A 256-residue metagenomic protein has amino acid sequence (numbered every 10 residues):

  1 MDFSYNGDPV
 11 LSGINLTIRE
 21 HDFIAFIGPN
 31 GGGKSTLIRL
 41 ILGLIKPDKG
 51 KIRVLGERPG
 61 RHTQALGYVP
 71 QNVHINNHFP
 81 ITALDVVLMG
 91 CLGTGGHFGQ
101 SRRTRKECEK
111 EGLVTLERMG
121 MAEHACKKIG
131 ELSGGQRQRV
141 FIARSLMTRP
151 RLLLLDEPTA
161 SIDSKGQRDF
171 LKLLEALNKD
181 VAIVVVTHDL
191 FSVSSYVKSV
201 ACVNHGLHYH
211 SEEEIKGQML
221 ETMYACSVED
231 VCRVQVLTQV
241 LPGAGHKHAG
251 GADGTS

Functional and structural regions predicted by a protein language model:
I27-P29: The feature captures the beta-strand-to-loop junction immediately N-terminal to the Walker
L42: Helix-to-loop junction immediately C-terminal to a conserved catalytic motif
G50-L66: Conserved ABC transporter NBD signature motif
L88, R103-H124: Conserved ABC ATPase "signature" region
K128-L132, Q136: Conserved ABC ATPase signature
L153-E157: Catalytic Walker B motif of ABC-type/P-loop ATPase nucleotide-binding domains
K216-S256: ABC ATPase nucleotide-binding domains
